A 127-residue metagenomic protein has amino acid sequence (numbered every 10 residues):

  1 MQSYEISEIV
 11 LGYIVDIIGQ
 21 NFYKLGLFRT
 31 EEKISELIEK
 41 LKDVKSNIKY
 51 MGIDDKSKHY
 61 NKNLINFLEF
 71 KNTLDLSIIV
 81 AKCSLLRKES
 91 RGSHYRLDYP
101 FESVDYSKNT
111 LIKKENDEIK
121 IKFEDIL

Functional and structural regions predicted by a protein language model:
M1-L127: Glycine- and aromatic-enriched mobile tails/lids
